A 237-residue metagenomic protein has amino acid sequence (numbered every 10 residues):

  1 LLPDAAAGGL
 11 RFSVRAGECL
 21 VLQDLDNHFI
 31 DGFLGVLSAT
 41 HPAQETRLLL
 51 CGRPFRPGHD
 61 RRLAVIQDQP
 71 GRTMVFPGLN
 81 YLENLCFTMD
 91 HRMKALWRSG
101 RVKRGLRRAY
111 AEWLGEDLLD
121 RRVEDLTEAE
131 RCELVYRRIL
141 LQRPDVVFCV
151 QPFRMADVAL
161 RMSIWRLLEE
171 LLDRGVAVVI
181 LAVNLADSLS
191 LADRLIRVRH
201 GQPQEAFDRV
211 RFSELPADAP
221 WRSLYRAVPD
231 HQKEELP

Functional and structural regions predicted by a protein language model:
G17-C19, D24-M93: ABC ATPase nucleotide-binding domain signature region
D68-R138, Q142-D145, M162: ABC-family P-loop ATPase nucleotide-binding domains
V150, A156-D157: ABC-family nucleotide-binding domains
R161-R174: Helical segment within the ABC ATPase nucleotide-binding domain
G175-L181: Conserved H-loop
V183-A186, H200: The feature captures the ABC ATPase H-loop/switch
S188-S190: A short, surface-exposed alpha-helical micro-motif characterized by mixed small hydrophobic and charged/polar residues
Q202-P229: Conserved beta-strand-loop-alpha-helix hinge in the C-terminal portion of ABC ATPase nucleotide-binding domains
